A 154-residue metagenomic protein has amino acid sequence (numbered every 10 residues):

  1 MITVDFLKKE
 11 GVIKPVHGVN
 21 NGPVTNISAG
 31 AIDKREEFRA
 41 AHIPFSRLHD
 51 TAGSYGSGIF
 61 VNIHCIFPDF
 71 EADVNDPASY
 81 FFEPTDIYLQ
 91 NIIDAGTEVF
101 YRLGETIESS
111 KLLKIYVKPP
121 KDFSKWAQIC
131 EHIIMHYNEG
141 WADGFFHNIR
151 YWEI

Functional and structural regions predicted by a protein language model:
M1-P44, L48-H49: Mature N-terminal, pre-catalytic/accessory segment of carbohydrate-active enzymes
A41-I154: Substrate-binding cleft and catalytic face of glycoside hydrolase catalytic domains, especially the flexible beta-alpha
